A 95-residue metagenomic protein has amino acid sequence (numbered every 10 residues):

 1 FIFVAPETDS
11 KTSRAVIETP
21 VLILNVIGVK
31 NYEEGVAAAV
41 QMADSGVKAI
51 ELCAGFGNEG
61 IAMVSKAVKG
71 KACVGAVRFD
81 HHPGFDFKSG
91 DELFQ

Functional and structural regions predicted by a protein language model:
F1, N25-I27, E51-L52, V74-A76: Hydrophobic faces of well-ordered beta-strands that scaffold small-molecule active sites in alpha/beta enzyme cores
F1-D9: N-terminal basic/disordered segments at the start of proteins
T8-D9, R14-I17, I27, A62: Long, charge-rich, low-complexity intrinsically disordered regions
T19-E33: Active-site mouth loops of central-metabolism enzymes
V36-A39, S45-F56: Amphipathic, hydrophobic secondary-structure cores in small proteins
Q41-M42, V64: Generic structural signal for hydrophobic
N58-H82: Alpha-helix-loop-beta-strand connector modules within alpha/beta enzyme cores
H82-K88: Short, charged, surface-exposed secondary-structure boundary motifs
